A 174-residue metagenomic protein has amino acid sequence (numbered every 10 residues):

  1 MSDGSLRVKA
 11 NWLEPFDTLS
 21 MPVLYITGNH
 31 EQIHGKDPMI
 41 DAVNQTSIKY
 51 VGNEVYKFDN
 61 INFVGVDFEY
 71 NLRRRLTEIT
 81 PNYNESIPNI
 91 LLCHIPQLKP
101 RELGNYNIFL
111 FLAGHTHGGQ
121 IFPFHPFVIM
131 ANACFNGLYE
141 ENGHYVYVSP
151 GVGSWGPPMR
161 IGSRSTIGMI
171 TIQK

Functional and structural regions predicted by a protein language model:
M1-K174: Soluble catalytic domains of enzymes that build or remodel membrane lipids, polysaccharides, and related
